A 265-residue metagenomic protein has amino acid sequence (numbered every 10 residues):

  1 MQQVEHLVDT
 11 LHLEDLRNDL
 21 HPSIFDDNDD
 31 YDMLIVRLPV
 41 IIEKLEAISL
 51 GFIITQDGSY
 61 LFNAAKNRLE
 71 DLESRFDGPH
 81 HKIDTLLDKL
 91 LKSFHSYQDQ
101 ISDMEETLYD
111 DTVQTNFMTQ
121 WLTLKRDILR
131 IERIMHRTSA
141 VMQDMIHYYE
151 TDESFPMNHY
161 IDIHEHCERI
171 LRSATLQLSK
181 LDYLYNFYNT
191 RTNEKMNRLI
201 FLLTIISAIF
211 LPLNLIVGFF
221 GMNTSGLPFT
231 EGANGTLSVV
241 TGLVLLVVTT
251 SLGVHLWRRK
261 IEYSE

Functional and structural regions predicted by a protein language model:
M1-E153, D162, H166-R169, S173 (+1 more regions): Peripheral, non-transmembrane regulatory/ligand-interaction domains of membrane transport proteins
I146-M157, L184-N193: Long amphipathic alpha-helical coiled-coil segments
S154, N158, L176-S179: Leucine-rich repeat
E168-R169, T175-E265: Hydrophobic alpha-helical transmembrane segments and their immediately adjacent juxtamembrane loops
